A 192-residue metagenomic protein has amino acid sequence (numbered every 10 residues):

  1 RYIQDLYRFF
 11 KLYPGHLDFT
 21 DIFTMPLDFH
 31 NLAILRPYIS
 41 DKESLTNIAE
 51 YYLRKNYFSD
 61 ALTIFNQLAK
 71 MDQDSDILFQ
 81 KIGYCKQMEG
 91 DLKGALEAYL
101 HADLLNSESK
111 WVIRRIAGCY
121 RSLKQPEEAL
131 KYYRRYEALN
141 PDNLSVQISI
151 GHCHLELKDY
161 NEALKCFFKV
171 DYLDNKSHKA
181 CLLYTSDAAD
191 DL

Functional and structural regions predicted by a protein language model:
R1-N106: Alpha-solenoid helical-repeat scaffolds
S59-D60, G90-A98, K124-K131, K158-C166: Structural signature of tandem alpha-helical TPR/SEL1-like repeats, specifically the intra-repeat loop/turn
A69-K70, H101-L104, R135-A138, F168-Y172: Conserved structural position within tetratricopeptide repeats
Y184-L192: Conserved small/polar residues in nucleotide/adenosyl-binding loops
